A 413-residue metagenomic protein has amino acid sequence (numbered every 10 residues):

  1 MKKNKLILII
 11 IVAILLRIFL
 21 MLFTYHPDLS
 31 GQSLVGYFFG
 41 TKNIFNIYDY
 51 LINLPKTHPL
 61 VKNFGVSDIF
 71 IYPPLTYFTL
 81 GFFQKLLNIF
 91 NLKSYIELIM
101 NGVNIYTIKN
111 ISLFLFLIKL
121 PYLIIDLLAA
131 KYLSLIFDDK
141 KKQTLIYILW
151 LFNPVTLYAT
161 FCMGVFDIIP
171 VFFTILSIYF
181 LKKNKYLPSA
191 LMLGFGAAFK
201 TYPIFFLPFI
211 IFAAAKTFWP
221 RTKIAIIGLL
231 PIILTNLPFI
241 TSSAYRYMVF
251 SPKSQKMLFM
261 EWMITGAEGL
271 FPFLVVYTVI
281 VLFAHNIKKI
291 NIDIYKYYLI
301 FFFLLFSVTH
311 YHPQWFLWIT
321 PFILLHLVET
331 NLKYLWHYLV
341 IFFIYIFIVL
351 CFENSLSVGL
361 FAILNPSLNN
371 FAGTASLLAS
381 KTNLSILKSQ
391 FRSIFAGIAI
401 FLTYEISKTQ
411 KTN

Functional and structural regions predicted by a protein language model:
M1-S251, G266-N413: Multi-pass membrane glycosyltransferase architecture that uses lipid-linked
K253-K256: Helix-loop-helix
L258-W262: Acidic/histidine-enriched, beta-strand-rich ligand/metal-binding domains
